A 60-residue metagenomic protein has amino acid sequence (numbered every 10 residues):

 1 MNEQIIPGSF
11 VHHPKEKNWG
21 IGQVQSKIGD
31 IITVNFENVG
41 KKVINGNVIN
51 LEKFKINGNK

Functional and structural regions predicted by a protein language model:
N2-K60: Basic/aromatic-rich interaction segments and small domains that mediate binding to polyanionic partners
